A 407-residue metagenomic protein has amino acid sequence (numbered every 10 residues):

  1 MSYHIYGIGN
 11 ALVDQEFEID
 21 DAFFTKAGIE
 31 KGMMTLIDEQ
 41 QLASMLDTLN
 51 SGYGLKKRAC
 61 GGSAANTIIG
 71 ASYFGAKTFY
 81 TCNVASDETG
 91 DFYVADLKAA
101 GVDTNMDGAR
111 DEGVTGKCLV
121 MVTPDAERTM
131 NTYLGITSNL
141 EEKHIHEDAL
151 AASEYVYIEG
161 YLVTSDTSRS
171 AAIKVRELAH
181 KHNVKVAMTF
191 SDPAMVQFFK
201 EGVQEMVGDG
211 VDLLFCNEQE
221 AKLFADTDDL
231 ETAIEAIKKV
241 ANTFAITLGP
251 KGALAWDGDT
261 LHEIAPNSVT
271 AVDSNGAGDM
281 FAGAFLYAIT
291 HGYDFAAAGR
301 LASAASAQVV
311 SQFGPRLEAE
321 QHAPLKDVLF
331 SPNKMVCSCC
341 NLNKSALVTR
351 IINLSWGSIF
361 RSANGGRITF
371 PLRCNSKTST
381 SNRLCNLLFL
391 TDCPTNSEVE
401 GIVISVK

Functional and structural regions predicted by a protein language model:
M1-T81, D91-F92: Glycine-rich phosphate/adenosyl-contacting loop at the front of the ribokinase-like
S2-I5, G9-L12, F17-E18, K26-L36 (+3 more regions): Conserved phosphate-binding/catalytic region of the ribokinase-like
T78, T104, V186-A187, F244: Hydrophobic beta-strand scaffold residues
D96-G113: A glycine-rich helix N-cap at a beta->alpha junction
N105-R110, V120-E159, S165-D166: Conserved phosphate-binding/catalytic loop of the ribokinase/pfkB sugar-kinase fold
Y155-E235, K251-A253: Conserved beta-alpha-beta core of the PfkB/ribokinase-like small-molecule kinase fold
S331-N333, C337-S345, T349-R350, S355-R367 (+3 more regions): Low-acidity, Ser/Thr- and Arg-rich intrinsically disordered low-complexity segments
